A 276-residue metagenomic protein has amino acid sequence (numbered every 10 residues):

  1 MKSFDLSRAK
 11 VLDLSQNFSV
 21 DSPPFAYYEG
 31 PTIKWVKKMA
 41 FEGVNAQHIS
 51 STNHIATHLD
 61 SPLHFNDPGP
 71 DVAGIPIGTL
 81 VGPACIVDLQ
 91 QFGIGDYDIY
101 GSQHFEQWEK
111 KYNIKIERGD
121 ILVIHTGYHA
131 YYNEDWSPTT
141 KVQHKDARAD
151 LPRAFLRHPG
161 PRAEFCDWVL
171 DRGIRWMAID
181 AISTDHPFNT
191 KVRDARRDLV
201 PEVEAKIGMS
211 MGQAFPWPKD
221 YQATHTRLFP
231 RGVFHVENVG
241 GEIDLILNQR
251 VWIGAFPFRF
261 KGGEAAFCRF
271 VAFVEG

Functional and structural regions predicted by a protein language model:
M1-G276: Active-/binding-site microenvironments in catalytic and ligand-binding cores
